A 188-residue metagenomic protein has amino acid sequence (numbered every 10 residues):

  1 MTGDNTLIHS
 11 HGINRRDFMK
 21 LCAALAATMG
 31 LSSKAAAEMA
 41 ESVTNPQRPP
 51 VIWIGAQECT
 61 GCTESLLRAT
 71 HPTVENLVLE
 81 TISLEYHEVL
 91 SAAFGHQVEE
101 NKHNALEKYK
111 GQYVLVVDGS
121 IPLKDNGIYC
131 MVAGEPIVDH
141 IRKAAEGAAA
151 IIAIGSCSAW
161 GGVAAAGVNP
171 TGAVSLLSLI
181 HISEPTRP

Functional and structural regions predicted by a protein language model:
M1-I13: N-terminal secretory signal peptides
S10-D17, T186: Twin-arginine (Tat) signal peptide motif
D17-M39: N-terminal export signals
M19, E38-I141: Extended, subdomain-level signal for the structured scaffold at the beginning of enzyme domains
K143-A148: Short, conserved loop/helix-junction motifs that constitute active-site signature segments in enzyme catalytic cores
G167-L179: A short alpha->loop->secondary-structure connector
S178-P188: Residue-level detector of conserved catalytic or cofactor/ligand-binding positions in enzyme active sites
